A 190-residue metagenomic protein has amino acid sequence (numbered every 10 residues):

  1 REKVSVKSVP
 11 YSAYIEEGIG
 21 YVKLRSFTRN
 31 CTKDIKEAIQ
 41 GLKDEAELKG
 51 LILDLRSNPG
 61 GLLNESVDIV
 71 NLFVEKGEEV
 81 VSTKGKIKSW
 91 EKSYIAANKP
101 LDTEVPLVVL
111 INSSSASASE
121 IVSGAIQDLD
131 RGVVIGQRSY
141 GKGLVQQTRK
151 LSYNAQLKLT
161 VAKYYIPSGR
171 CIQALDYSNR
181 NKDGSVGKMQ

Functional and structural regions predicted by a protein language model:
R1-S152: Cleft-lining beta-strand/loop regions that shape enzyme active-site pockets
I87, V105, K158, K182-G184: Short, intrinsically disordered/low-complexity patches at protein termini and at juxtamembrane boundaries
S115-S117, K163-I172: Metal-dependent DNA phosphodiester-chemistry modules and their immediately adjacent helices/loops in DNA-processing
L151-Y153, P167-S168: Short strand-coil-strand connectors
Y153-A162: Short acidic, Pro/Gly- and aromatic-enriched capping/linker segments at domain boundaries
P167-Q190: Conserved functional hotspot residues or short segments at active or partner-binding sites across diverse domains
